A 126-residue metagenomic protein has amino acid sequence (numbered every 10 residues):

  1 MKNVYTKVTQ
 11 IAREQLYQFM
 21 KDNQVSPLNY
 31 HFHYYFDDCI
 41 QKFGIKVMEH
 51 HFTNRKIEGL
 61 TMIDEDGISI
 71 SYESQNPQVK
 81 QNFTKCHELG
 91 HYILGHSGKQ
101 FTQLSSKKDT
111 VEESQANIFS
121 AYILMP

Functional and structural regions predicted by a protein language model:
M1-P126: Active-site hotspot residues in diverse enzymes, especially metal/ion-binding acidic/histidine motifs
